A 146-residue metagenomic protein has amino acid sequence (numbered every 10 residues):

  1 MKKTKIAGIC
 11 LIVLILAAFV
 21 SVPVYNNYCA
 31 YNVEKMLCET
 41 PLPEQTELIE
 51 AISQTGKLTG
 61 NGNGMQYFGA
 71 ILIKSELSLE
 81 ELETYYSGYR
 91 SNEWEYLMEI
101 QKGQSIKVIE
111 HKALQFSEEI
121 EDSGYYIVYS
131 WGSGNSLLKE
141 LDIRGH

Functional and structural regions predicted by a protein language model:
K2-A70, K74-H146: An acidic-aromatic pocket/loop used at catalytic or ligand-binding sites
